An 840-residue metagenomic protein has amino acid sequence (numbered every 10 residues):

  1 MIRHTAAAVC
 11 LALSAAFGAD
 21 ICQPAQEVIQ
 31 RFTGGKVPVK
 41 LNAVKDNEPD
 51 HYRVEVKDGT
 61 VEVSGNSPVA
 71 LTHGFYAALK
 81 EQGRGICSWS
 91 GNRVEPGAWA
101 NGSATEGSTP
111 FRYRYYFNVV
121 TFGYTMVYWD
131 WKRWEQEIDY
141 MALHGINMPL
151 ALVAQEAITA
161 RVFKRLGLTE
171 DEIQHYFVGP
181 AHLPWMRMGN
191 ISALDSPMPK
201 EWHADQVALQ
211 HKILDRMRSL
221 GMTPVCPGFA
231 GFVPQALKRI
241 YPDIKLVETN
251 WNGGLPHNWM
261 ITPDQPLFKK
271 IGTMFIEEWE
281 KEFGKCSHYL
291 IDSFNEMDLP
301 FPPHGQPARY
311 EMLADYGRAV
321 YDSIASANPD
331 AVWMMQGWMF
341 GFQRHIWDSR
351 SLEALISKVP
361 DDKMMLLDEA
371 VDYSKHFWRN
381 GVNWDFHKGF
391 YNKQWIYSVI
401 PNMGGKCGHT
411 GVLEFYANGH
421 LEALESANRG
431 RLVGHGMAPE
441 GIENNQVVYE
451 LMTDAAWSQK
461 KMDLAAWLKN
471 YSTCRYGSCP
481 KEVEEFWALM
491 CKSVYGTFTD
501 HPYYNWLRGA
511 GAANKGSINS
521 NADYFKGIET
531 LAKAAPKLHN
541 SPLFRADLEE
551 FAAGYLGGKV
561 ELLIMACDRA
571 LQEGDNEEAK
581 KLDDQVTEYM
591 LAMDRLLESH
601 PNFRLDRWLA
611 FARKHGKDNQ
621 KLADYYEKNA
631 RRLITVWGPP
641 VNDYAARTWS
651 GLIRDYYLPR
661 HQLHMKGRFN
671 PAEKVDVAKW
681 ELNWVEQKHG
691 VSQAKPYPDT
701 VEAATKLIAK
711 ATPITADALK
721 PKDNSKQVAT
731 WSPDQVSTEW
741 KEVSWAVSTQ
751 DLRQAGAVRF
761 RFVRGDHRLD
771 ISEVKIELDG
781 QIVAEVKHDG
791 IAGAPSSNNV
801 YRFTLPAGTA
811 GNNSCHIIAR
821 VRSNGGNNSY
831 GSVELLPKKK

Functional and structural regions predicted by a protein language model:
C10-G18: Hydrophobic h-region of N-terminal signal peptides that target proteins for export in Gram-negative bacteria
A19-F111: Contiguous, structured surface segment used for ligand recognition
Q30, V37, G83-I86, S90-A98 (+8 more regions): Catalytic-core regions of glycoside hydrolase
W649-K722: Extended, compositionally biased alpha-helical segments that mediate assembly or anchoring
D723-D751, K787-R802: Extracellular carbohydrate recognition and processing domains and analogous Trp-centered ligand-binding platforms
L752-A757, T809-I818: Extended extracellular/luminal ectodomain segments enriched in beta-structured repeat modules
F760-H767, R820-G825: Short beta-strand-plus-loop segments that form exposed binding edges in beta-rich domains
V774-I776: Extracellular beta-strand elements of beta-rich domains used for carbohydrate recognition/degradation or cell-matrix
